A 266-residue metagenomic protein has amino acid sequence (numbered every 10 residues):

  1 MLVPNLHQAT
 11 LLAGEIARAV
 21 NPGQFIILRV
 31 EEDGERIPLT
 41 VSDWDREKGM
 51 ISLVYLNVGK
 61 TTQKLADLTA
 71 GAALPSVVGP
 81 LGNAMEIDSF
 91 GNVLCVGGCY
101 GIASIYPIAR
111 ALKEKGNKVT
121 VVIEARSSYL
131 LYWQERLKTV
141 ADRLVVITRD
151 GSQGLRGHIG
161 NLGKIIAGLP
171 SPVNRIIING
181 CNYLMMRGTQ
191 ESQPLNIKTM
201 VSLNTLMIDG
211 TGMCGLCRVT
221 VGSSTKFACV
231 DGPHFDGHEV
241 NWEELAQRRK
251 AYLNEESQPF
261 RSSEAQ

Functional and structural regions predicted by a protein language model:
M1-A70: Ferredoxin-reductase
L28, S76-V77, V219: A generic structural signal for residues embedded in beta-strands
E31, G79-P80, G222: Short, surface-exposed secondary-structure boundary micro-motifs
G34-D43, L81-D88, C229: Short, Lys/Arg- and Gly-enriched loop/turn segments at beta-strand edges
K60-I208: FNR/FR-type flavoprotein reductase catalytic core
S104, Y183-L184, N204-H234: Local cysteine-cluster metal-coordination motifs and their immediate loop/turn environment, predominantly Fe-S cluster
F227-D231, F235-Q266: Short Fe-S-cluster ligation motifs
